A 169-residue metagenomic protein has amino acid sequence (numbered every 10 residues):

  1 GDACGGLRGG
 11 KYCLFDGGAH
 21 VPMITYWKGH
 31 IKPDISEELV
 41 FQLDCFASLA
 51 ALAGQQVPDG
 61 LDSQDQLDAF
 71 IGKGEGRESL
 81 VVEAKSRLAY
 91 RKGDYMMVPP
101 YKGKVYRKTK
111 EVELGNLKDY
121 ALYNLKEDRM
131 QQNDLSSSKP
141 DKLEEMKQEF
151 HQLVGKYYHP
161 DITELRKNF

Functional and structural regions predicted by a protein language model:
G1-D16, I31-K32, E38, L43-A121 (+2 more regions): C-terminal cap/loop subdomain of S1 sulfatases and analogous C-terminal strand-loop tails that border
M23-K32: The feature captures the short pre-catalytic strand/loop hairpin that immediately precedes and shapes the active-site
F70-I71, L165-F169: Amphipathic alpha-helical surface "interface" segments used for docking/oligomerization or membrane association within
D128: Intrinsically disordered, low-complexity polar regions and short flexible loop motifs
N133-D141: Active-site-proximal N-terminal segment of extracellular/periplasmic enzymes that hydrolyze or transfer
H151-R166: Bilobed periplasmic-binding protein-like "clamshell/Venus-flytrap" ligand-binding domains
